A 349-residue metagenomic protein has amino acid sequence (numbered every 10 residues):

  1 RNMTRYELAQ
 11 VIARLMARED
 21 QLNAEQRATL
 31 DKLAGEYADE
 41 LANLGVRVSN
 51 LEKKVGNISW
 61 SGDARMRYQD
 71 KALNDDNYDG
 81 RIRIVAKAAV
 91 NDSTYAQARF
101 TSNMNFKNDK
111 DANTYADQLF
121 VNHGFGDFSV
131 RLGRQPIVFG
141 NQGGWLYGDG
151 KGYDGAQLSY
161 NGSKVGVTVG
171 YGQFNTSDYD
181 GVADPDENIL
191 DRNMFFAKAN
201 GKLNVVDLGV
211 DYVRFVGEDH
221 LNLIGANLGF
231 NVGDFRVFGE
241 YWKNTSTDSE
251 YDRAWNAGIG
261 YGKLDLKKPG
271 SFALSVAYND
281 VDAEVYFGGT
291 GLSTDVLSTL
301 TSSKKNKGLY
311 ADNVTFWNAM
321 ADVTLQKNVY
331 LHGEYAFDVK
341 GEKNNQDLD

Functional and structural regions predicted by a protein language model:
R1-I137, G144-W145, K151, A156-G170 (+11 more regions): Beta-barrel outer-membrane channel/assembly domains of diderm bacteria
Q142-W145, G181-V182: Short acidic, glycine/serine/threonine-rich loops at helix termini
S177-I189, S249, Y286-L309, K343-N345: Solvent-exposed loop segments that connect transmembrane elements
K268-F272: Glycine-centered loop/turn motifs
